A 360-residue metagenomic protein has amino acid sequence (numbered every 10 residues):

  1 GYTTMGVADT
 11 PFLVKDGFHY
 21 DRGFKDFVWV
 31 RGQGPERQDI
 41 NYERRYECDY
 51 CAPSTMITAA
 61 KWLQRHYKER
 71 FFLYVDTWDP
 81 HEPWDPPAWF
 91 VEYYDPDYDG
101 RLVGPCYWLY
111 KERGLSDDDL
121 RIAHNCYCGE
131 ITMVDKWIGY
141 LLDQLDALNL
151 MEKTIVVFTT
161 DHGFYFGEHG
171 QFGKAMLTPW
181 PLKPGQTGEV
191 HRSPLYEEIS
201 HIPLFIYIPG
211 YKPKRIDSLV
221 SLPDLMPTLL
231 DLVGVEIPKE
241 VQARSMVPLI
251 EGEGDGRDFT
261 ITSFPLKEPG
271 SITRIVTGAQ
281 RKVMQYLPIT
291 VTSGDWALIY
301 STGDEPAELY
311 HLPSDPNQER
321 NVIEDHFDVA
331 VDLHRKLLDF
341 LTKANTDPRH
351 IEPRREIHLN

Functional and structural regions predicted by a protein language model:
G1-N360: Catalytic domains that recognize anionic headgroups
